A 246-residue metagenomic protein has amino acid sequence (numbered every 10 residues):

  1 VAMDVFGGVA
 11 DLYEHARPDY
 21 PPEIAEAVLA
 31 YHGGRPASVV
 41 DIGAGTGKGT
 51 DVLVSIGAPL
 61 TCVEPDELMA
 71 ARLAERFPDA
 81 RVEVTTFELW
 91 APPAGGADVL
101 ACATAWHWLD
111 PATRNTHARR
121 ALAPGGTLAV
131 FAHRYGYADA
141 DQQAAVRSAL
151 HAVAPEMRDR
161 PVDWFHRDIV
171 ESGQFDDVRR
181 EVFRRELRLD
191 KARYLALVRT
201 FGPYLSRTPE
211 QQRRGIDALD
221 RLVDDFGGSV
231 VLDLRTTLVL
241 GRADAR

Functional and structural regions predicted by a protein language model:
V1-A37: Conserved class I S-adenosyl-L-methionine
G8, L12-Y13, Y20, A27 (+7 more regions): Tryptophan-centric aromatic hotspots in well-structured domains and transmembrane helices
S38-V40, T46-W90: Class I SAM-dependent methyltransferase SAM/SAH-binding core
W90-L100: A short acidic, Gly/Pro-enriched loop at the edge of an enzyme's catalytic core that lines a small-molecule cofactor
V99-A103, P111: A short beta-strand submotif of the Rossmann-like class I SAM-dependent methyltransferase core that lines
L109-A118: A short, conserved alpha-helix within the catalytic core of class I
R119-L187: Conserved catalytic/acceptor-binding region of the Class I
W164-R246: Conserved Class I S-adenosyl-L-methionine
